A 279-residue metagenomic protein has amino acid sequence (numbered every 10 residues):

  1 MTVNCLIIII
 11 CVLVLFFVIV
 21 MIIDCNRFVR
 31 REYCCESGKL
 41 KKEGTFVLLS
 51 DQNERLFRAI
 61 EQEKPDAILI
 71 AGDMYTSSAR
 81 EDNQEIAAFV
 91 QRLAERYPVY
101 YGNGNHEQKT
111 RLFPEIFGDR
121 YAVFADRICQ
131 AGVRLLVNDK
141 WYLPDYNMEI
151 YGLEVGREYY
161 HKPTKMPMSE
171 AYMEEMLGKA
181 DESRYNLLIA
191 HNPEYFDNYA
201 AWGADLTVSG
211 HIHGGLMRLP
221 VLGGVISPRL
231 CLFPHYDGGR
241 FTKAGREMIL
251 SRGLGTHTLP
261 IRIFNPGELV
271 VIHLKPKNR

Functional and structural regions predicted by a protein language model:
M1-L40: N-terminal membrane-anchoring alpha-helices
R30-Y33, E85, L135-V137, P234-Y236: Alpha-helical scaffolding within the catalytic cores of extracellular/periplasmic polymer-degrading hydrolases
K39, D51-E54, E107-L206, L230 (+1 more regions): Conserved catalytic scaffold of divalent metal-dependent phosphoesterases
K42-L136: Membrane-embedded segments
R80, N198, M217-L219: Active-site-flanking alpha-helical
K162, L216-G223: Short, charged, surface-exposed secondary-structure boundary motifs
P220-P234: Short, surface-exposed loop/helix-turn segments at secondary-structure junctions that function as lids/hinges flanking
